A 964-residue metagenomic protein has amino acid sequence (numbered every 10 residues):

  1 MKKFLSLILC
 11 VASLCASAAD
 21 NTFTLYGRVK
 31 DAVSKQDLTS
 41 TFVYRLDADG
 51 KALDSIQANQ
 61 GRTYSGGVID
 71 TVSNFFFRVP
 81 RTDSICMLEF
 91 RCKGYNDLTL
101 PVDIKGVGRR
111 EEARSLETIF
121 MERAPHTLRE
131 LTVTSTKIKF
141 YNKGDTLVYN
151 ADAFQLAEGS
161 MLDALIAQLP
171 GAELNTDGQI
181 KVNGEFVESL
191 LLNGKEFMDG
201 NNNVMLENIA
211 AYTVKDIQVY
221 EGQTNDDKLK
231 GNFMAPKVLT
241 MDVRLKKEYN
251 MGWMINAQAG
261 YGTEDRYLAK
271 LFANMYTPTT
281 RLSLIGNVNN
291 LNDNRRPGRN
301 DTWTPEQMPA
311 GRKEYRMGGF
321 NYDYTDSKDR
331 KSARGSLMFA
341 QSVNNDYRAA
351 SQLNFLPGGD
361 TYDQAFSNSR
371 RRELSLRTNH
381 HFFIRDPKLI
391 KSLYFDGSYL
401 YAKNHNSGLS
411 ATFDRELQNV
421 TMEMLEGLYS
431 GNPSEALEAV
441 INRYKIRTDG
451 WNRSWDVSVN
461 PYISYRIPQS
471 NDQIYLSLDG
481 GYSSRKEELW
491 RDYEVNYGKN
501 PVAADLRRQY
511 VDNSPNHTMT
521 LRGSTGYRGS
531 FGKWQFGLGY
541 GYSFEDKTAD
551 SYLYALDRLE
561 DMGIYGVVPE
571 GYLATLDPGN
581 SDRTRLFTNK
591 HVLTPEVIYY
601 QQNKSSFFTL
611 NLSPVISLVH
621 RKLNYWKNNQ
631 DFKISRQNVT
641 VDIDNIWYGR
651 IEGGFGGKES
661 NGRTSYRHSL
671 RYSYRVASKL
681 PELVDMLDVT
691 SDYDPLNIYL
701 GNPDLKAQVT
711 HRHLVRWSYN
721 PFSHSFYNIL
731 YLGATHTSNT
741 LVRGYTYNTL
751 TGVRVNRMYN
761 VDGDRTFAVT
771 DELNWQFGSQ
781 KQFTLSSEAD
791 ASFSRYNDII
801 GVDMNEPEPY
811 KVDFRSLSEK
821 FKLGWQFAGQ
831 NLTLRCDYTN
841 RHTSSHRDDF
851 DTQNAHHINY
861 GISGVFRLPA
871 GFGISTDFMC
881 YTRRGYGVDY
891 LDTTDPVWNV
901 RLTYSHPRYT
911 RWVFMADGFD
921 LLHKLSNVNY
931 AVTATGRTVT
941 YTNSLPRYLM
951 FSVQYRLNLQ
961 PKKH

Functional and structural regions predicted by a protein language model:
K30, Y44-L46, R91-K93, R109-Q155 (+4 more regions): Short, acidic, small-residue-rich periplasmic hinge/interaction motif at the N-terminus of Gram-negative outer-membrane
V33-I56, N142: Short, ordered, surface-exposed loop/turn motifs in non-cytosolic proteins
K35-L38, V68-T71, F76-C86, A157: Short Pro-Gly-centered beta-turn/loop motif in secreted/extracellular proteins
D49-N74: Short, acidic Ser/Thr/Gly-rich low-complexity loop/linker segments typical of extracellular and cell-surface proteins
K51-A52, S73-R78, I85-I104: A short, solvent-exposed loop/turn motif at the edges and junctions of modular extracellular/periplasmic domains
A52-S55, G200-N203, Q223-D265, T279-H964: Primarily recognizes Gram-negative and organellar outer-membrane beta-barrels
D163-M198, K215-D216, D226-A235: Extracytoplasmic beta-strand/coil segments of soluble accessory domains associated with Gram-negative outer-membrane
K195-Q223, P278: Short acidic/polar hinge/loop motifs at secondary-structure boundaries that mediate gating or recognition
